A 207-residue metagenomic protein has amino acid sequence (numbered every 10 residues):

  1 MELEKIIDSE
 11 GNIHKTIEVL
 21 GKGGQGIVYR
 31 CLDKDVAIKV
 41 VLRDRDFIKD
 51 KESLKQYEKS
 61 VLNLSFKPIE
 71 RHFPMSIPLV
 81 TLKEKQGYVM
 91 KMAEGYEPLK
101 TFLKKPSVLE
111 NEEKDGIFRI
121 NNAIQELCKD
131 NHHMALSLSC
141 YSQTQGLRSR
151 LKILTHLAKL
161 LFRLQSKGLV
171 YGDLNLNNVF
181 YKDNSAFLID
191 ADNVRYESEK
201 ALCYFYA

Functional and structural regions predicted by a protein language model:
M1-T16: A short, low-complexity linker immediately N-terminal to eukaryotic Hanks-type protein kinase catalytic domains
T16-E18, G24-Y88, G95-T144: ATP-binding glycine-rich loop module of kinase domains
M92-A93, L176: Short, well-ordered beta-to-alpha junction loops that form the rim of enzyme active sites and present histidine/acidic
T144-A158, F162: Conserved short alpha-helix within the protein kinase catalytic core
L154, L161-K182: Catalytic-loop of the protein kinase fold
G172-A207: Catalytic activation segment of kinase domains across protein kinase-like and atypical kinase folds
